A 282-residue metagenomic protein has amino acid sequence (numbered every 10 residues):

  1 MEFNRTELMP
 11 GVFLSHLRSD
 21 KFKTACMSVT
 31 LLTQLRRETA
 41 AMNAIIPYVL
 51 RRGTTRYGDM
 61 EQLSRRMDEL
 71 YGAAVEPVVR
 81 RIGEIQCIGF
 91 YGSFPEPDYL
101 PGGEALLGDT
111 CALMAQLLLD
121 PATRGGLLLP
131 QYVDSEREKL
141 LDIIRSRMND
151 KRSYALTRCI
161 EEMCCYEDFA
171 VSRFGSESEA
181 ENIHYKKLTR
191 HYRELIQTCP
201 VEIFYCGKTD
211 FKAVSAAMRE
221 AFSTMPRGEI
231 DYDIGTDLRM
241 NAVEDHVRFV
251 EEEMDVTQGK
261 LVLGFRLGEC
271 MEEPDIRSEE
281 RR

Functional and structural regions predicted by a protein language model:
M1-G11: Short, Gly/Pro- and small/polar-rich lid/capping loops
S15-L17, K23-N43, M60-Q116, I143 (+3 more regions): M16 family metallopeptidases and their MPP-like homologs
S15-M42, P200, R219, R227-R282: His/Glu-based metal-binding/catalytic segments typifying zinc-dependent metallopeptidases
N43-R51: Active-site SXXK
G53-R56, P97-P101, D120-L129: Short, polar/flexible loop-turn hinges at active-site or ligand-entry regions and domain interfaces
Q62-R65, D120-I144, I230-M240: Acidic/histidine-enriched alpha-helical segments
A112-R124, E220-E229: A common structural junction motif
Y185-S223: Non-catalytic, conformational "gating/processing" segments within enzyme and secreted inhibitor domains
